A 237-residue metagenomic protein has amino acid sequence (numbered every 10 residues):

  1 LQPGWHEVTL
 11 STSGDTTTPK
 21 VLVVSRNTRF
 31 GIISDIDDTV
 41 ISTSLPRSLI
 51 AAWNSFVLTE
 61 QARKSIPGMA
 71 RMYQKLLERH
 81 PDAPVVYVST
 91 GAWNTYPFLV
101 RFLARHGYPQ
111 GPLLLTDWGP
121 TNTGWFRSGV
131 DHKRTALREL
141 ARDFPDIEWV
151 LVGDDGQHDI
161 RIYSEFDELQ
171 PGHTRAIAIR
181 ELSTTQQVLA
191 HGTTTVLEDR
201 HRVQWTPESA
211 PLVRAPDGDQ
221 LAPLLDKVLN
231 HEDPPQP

Functional and structural regions predicted by a protein language model:
P3-S13: Short, aromatic- and glycine-rich surface loops/edge beta-strands on solvent-exposed regions
E7-T9, K20-L22, A176: Ordered hydrophobic segments in well-structured contexts
T9-S11, V24, T206: A structural detector for beta-sheet-dominated domains
S13-D15, P145: Short glycine/proline-enriched coil/turn segments at helix->beta-strand junctions
D15-V130: Alpha-helical substrate-recognition element adjacent to the catalytic core
G91-P237: C-terminal cap/substrate-recognition subdomain and adjoining C-terminal extension of metal-dependent phosphatase-like
